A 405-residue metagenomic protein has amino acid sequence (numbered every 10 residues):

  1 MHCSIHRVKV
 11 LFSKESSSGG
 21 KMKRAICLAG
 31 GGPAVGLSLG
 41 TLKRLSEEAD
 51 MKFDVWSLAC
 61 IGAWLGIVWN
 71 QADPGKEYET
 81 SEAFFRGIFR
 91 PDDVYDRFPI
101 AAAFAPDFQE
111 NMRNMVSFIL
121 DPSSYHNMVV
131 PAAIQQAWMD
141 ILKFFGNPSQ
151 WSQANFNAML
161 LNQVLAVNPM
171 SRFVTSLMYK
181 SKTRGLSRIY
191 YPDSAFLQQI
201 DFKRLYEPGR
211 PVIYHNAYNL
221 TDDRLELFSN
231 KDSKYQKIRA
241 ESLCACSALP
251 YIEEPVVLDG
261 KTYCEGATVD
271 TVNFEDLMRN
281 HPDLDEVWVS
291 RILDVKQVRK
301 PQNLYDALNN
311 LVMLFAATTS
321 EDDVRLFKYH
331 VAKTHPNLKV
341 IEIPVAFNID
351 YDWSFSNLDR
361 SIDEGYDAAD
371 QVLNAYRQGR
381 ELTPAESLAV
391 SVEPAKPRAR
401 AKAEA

Functional and structural regions predicted by a protein language model:
H2-W56, I67-A405: Patatin-like phospholipase
C60: Catalytic nucleophile serine of serine hydrolases, specifically the conserved "nucleophile elbow" pentapeptide
